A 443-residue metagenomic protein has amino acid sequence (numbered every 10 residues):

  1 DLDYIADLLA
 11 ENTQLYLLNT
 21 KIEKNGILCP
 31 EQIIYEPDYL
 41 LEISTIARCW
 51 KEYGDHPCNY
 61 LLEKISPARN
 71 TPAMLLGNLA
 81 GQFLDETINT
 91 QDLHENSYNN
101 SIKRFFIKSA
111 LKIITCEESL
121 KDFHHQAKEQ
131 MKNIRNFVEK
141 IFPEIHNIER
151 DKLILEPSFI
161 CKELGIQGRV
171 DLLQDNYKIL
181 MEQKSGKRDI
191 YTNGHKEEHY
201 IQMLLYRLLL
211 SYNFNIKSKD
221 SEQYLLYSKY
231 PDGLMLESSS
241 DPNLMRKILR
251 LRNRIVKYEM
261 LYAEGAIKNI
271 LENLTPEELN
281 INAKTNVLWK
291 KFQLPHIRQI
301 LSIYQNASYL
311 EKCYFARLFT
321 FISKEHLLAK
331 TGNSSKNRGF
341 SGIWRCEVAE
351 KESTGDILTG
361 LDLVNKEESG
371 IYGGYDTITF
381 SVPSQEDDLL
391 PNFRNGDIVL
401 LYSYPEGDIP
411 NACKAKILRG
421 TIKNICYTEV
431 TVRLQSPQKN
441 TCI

Functional and structural regions predicted by a protein language model:
D1-D175: Metal-dependent nuclease catalytic cores that hydrolyze phosphodiester bonds in DNA/RNA, characterized by
D1-E11, L15, R150-N253: Mg2+/Mn2+-dependent nuclease catalytic core
D1-L18, I22, R317, F321-I443: Conserved ASCE P-loop ATPase motor domains encompassing nucleic-acid-directed helicases/translocases
I27-L28, K178-L180, P231-L234, I378 (+1 more regions): Hydrophobic residues embedded in beta-strands of well-ordered beta-sheets
L41-I88, I300-R338, R345-E352, E367-S369: Conserved small-residue-rich
P67, T71, N193-E197, D387: Short, solvent-exposed segments of well-ordered alpha helices
P72, L76, H199-Q202, N392: Hydrophobic (often cysteine-bearing) scaffold residues that line and stabilize catalytic clefts of nucleotide/cofactor
Y224-N333: N-terminal intrinsically disordered, low-complexity, charge/repeat-rich segments that act as generic
